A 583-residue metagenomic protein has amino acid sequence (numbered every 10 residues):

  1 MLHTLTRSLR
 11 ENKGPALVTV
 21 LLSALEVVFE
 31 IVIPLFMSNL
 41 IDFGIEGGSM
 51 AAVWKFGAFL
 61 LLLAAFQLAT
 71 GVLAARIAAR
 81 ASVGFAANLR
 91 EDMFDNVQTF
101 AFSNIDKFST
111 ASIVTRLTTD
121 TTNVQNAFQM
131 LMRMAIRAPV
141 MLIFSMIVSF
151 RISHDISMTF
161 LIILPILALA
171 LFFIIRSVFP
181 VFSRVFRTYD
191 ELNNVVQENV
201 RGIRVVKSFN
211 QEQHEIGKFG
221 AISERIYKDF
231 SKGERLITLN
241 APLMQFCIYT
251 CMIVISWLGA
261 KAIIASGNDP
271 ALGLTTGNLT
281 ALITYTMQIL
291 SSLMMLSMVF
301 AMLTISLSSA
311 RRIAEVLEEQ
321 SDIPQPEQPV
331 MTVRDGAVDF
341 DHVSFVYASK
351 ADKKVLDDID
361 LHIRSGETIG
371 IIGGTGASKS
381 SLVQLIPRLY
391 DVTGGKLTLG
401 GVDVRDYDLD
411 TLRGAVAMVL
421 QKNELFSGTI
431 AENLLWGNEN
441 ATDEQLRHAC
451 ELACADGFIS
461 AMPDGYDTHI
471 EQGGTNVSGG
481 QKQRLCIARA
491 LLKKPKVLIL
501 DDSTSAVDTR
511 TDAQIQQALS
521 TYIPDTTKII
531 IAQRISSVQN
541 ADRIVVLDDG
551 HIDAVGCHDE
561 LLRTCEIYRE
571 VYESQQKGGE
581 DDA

Functional and structural regions predicted by a protein language model:
M1-E30, M37, I45-F56, F66 (+15 more regions): Membrane-integrated ABC transporters
E11, P15-V27, F59-L60, A69 (+2 more regions): Transmembrane helices of ABC transporter permease
E11-K13, T99-S103, T119-M132, I136 (+6 more regions): An intracellular "coupling" helix at the cytosolic face of ABC transporter transmembrane type-1 domains
L21-L22, F29-D42, L63-T110, V114 (+10 more regions): Juxtamembrane helix-loop junctions of ABC transporter transmembrane domains
S49-V53, A58, V148-I162, K232-R312 (+1 more regions): Helix-loop-helix
M93, V97, V206, I313 (+1 more regions): Helix-loop junctions and hydrophobic alpha-helical segments within the transmembrane domains of large membrane
V97, F219, I313, F340-H342: Conserved catalytic Walker-motif region of ABC-type ATPase nucleotide-binding domains
M331-A583: ABC-type nucleotide-binding domain
